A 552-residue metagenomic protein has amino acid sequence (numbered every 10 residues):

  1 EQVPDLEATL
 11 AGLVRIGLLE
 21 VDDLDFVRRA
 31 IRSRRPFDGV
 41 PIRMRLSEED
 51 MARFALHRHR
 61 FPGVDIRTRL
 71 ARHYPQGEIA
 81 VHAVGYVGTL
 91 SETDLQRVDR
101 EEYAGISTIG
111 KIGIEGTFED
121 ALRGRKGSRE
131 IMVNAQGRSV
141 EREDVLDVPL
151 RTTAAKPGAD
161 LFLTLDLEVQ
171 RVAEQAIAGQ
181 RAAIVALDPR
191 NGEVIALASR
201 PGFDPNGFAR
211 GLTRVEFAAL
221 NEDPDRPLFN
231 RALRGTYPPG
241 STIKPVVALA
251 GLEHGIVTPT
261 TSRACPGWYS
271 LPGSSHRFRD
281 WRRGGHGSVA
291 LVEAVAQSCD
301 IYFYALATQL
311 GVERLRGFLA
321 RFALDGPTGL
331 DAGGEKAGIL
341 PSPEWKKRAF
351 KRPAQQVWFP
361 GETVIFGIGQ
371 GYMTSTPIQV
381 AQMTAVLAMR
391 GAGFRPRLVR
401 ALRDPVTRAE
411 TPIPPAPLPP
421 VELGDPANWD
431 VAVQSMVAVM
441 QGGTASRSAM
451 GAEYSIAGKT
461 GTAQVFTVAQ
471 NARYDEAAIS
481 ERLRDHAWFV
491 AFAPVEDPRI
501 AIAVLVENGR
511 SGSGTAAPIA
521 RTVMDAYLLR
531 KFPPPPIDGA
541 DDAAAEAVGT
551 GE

Functional and structural regions predicted by a protein language model:
E1-E216, P224-P227, T236, I256-A264 (+7 more regions): Periplasmic/cell-envelope proteins involved in peptidoglycan metabolism and beta-lactam response
N134-T153, P189-T242, V246-A503, A545-E552: Beta-lactam-recognizing serine transpeptidase/beta-lactamase-like catalytic domain environment
